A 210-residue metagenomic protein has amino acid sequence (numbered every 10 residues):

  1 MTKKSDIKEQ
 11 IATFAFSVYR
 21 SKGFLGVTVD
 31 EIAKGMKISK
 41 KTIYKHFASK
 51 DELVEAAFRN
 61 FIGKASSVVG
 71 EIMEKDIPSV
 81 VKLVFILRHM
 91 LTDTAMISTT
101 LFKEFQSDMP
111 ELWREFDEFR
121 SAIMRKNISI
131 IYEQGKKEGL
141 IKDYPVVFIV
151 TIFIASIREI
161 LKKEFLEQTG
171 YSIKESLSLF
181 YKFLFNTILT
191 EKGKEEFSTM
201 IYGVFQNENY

Functional and structural regions predicted by a protein language model:
M1-K22, G26-I38, E52-E55: Basic, helix-initiating cap at the start of DNA-binding domains
K37-F47: Short hydrophobic/aromatic patch on the recognition helix
K50, A57, F61, A65 (+5 more regions): Hydrophobic/aromatic residues within well-ordered alpha-helical segments
A56, S67-M96, V150-F153: Hydrophobic alpha-helical connector segments
V84, S129, V146-I154, K174 (+1 more regions): Short, well-structured alpha-helical segments
H89-R114, S129-I130, I160, F197 (+1 more regions): Amphipathic alpha-helical segments used for helix-helix packing
I123-V150, I157-Q168: Hydrophobic alpha-helical bundle segments that form small-molecule/ligand-binding pockets
I130-K137, G170-Y210: C-terminal peripheral helix-coil segments that are non-catalytic and often amphipathic
